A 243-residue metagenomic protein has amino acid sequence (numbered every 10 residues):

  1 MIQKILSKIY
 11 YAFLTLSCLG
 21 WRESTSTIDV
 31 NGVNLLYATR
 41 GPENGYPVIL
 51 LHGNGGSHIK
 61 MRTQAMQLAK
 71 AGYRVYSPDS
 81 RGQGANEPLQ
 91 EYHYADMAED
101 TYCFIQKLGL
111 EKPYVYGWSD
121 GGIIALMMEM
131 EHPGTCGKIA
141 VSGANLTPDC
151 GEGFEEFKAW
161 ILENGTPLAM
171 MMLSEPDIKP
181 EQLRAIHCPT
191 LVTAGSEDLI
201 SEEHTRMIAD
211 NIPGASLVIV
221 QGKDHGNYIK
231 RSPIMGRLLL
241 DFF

Functional and structural regions predicted by a protein language model:
M1-T27: An N-terminal hydrophobic leader/cap segment in hydrolases
L36-G84: Conserved HGGG/HGGXW glycine-rich cap/lid loop of the alpha/beta-hydrolase fold
K70, S77-Y116: Active-site loop/oxyanion-hole signature of alpha/beta-hydrolase fold enzymes
E111-P148: Conserved hydrolase catalytic core segment
P167-Q182: Active-site nucleophile elbow and catalytic-triad environment of alpha/beta-hydrolase enzymes
I186, V192-A194: Short beta-strand/loop motif that positions the catalytic acidic residue of the alpha/beta-hydrolase fold
L199-H204: Conserved alpha/beta-hydrolase "acid-adjacent" motif
K223-S232: Catalytic histidine-centered segment of alpha/beta-hydrolase-like enzymes
